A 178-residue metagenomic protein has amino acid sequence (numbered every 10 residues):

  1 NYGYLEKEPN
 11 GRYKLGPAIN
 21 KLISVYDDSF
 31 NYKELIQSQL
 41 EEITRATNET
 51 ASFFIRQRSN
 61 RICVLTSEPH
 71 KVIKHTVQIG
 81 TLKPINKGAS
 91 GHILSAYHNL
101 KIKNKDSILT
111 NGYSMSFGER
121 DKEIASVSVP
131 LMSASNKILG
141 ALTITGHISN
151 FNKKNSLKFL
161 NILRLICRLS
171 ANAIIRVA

Functional and structural regions predicted by a protein language model:
N1-Y26, N172: N-terminal helix-turn-helix
L5-E6, F53-F54, L131: A structural signal for short hydrophobic beta-strand segments in well-ordered beta-sheet cores
R12, G16, S29, K33 (+4 more regions): Short, structured helix-loop boundary elements
K14-L100: Amphipathic alpha-helical effector-binding/dimerization core of metabolite-sensing transcriptional regulators
K101-D106, N111-F117, K122-E123, G140-A178: Juxtadomain coupling helices with adjacent low-complexity linkers
A125-M132: A short, aliphatic-rich beta-strand micro-motif
M132-I138: Flexible loop/coil segments at beta-strand boundaries within sensory signal-transduction domains
